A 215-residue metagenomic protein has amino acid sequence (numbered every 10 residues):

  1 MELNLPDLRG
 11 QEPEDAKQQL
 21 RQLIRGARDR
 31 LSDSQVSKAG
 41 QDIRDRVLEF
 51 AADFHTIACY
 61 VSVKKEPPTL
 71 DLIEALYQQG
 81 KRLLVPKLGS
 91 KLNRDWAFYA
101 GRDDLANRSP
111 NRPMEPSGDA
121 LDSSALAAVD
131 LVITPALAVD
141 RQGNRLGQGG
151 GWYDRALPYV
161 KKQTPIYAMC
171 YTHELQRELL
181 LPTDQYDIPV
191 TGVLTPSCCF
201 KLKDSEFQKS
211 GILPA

Functional and structural regions predicted by a protein language model:
M1-D15, Q19, G26-D29, Q79 (+3 more regions): Surface-exposed, charge/polar-rich loops and edge strands
E2-A128: N-terminal active-site beta-alpha-beta segment that forms phosphate/nucleotide-binding and substrate-recognition loops
I24, C59, L83, I133 (+2 more regions): A residue-level signal for conserved active-site and pocket-lining positions in enzyme catalytic cores
Y60, Y99, W152-Y153, Y171: Aromatic side chains
T69-E74, G143-L157: Short Gly/Thr/Asp-enriched flexible loops that form oxyanion-binding sites at enzyme active sites
P135-L137: Active-site/ligand-binding-proximal alpha/beta "capping" segment
